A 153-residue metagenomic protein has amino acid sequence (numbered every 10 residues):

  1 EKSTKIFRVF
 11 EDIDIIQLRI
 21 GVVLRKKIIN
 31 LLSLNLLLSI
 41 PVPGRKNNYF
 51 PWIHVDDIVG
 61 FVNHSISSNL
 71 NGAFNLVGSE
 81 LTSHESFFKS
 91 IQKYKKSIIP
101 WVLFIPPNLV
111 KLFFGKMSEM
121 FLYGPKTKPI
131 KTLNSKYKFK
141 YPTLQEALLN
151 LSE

Functional and structural regions predicted by a protein language model:
T4-K26: Conserved beta-loop-beta element that borders a ligand/cofactor-binding pocket
D12-D14, I98, K136: A generic structural signal for alpha->beta connector loops
D14-I16, G72, K138: Conserved beta-strand segments of alpha/beta enzyme cores
I29-W52, K93-K126: Alpha-helical membrane-targeting segments
L32-P41, N47-T82: Alpha-helical substrate-binding/gating segment
F61, S65-K116, L149: Mid/C-terminal beta-alpha module of Rossmann-like enzyme folds, strongest in SDR-family dehydrogenases/epimerases
S83-K89, F113-K138: Conserved C-terminal active-site "lid" loop/helix of NAD(P)H-dependent oxidoreductases that clamps the redox cofactor
P142-E153: Amphipathic terminal alpha-helices
